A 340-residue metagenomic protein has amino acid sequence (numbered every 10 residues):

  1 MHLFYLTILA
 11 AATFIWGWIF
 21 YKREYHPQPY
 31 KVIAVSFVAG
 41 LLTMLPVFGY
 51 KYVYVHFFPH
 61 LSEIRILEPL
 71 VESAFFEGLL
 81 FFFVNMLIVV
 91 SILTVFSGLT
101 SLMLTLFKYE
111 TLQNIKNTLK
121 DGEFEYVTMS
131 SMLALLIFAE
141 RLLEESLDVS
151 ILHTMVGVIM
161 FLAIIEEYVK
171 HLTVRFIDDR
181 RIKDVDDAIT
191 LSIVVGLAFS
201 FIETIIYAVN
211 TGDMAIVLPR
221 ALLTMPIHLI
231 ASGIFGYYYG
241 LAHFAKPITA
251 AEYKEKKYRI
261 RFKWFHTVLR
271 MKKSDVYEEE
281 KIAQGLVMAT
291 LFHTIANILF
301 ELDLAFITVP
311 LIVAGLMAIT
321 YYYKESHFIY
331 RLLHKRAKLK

Functional and structural regions predicted by a protein language model:
M1-K340: Hydrophobic alpha-helical segments at protein termini of multi-pass membrane proteins
